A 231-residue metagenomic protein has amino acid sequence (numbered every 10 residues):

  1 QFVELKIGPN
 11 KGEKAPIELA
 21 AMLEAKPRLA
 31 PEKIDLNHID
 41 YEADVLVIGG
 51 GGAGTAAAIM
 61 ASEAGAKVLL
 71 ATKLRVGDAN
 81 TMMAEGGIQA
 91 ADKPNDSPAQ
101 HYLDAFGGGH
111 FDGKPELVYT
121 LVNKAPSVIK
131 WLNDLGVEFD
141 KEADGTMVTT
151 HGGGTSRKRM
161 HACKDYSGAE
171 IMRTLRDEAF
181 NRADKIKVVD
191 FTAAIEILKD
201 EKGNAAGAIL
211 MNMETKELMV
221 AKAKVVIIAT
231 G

Functional and structural regions predicted by a protein language model:
Q1-K26, K73-E217: Conserved N-terminal/central alpha/beta ligand/cofactor-binding core
E32: Metallocofactor- and cofactor-centric catalytic cores in central/energy metabolism, strongly enriched
H38-I39, G231: Glycine/charged-rich beta-loop-alpha catalytic/anionic-binding loops adjacent to active sites
I39-A43, E214-V225: Core beta-strand elements of the Rossmann-like FAD/NAD(P) dinucleotide-binding domain in flavoenzyme oxidoreductases
D40, G65-V76, K224: Short, hydrophobic/aliphatic alpha-helical segments
V45-L70: N-terminal Rossmann-like FAD-binding beta1-loop-alpha1 element of flavoenzymes
V225-G231: Glycine-rich loop(s) and the adjacent beta-strand/alpha-helix scaffold that form part
